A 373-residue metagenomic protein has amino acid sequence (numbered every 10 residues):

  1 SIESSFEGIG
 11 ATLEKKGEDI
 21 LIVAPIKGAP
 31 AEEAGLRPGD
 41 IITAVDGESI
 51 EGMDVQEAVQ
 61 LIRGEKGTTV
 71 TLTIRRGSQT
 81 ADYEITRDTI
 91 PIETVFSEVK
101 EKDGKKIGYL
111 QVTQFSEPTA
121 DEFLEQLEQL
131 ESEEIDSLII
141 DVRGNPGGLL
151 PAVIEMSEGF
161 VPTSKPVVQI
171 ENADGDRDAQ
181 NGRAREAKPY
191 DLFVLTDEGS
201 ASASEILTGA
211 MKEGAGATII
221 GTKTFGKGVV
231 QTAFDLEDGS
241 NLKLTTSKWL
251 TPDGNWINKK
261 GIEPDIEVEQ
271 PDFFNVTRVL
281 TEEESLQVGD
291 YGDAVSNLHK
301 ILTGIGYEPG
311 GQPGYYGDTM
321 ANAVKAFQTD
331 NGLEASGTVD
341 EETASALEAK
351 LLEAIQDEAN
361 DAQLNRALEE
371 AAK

Functional and structural regions predicted by a protein language model:
S1-I2, S240, K248, N275-T277: Interdomain regulatory linker/hinge segments that flank or connect interaction modules in polarity/junction/synaptic
S1-L21, T69-V70, G77-E84, T94-V95 (+1 more regions): Extended, small/polar residue-biased N-terminal targeting/export presequences and adjacent propeptide/linker tracts
S4-A44, E48-E51, V288-G310, G314-D318: PDZ/PDZ-like domain segments forming the peptide/carboxylate-binding groove, activating on the N-terminal beta-strands
V23-A24, E32, P38, D46-S49 (+2 more regions): Cleft-lining beta-strand/loop regions that shape enzyme active-site pockets
T89-S97, E101, V276-E282, A346-Q363: Intrinsically disordered, low-complexity Ser/Thr-rich linker and spacer segments in cell-wall-related proteins
Q231-F234, L244-D272: Conserved P-loop NTPase
P264-Y315, E353-E358: Acidic, Ser/Thr/Pro/Gly-enriched interdomain connector segments
D330-A354: Extracellular LysM carbohydrate-binding repeats and other cell-envelope/extracellular binding modules
